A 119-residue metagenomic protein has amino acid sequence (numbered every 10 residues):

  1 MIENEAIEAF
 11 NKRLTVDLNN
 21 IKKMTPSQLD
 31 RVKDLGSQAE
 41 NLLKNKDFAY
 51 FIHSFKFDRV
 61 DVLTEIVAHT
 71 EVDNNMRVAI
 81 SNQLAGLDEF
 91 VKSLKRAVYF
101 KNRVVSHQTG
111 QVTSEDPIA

Functional and structural regions predicted by a protein language model:
I2-A119: Intrinsic-disorder/low-complexity detector
